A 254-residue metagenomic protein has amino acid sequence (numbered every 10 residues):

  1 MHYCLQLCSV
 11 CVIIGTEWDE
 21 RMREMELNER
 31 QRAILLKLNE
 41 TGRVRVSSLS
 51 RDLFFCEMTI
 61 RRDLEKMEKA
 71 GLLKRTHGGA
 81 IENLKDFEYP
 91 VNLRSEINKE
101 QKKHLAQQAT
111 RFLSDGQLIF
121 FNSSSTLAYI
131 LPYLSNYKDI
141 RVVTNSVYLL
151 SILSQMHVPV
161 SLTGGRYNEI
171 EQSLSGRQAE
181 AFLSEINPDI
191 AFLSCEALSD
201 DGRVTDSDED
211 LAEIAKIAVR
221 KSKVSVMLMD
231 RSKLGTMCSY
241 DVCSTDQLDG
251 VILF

Functional and structural regions predicted by a protein language model:
M1-E24: Short, intrinsically disordered or compositionally biased N-terminal tails of bacterial proteins
W18-D19, R23-S47, R51-D52, M58-S123 (+2 more regions): HTH-adjacent hinge/linker in prokaryotic transcriptional regulators
R23-E26, L36, V46-S47, S151-F254: Conserved phosphate- and dinucleotide-binding cores of soluble alpha/beta proteins, encompassing both enzyme active
M25, E29, L93-E100, H104 (+9 more regions): Residues at secondary-structure transition points
E68, A128, D200-D201: Short glycine-rich, flexible loops that bind phosphorylated cofactors or substrates
I119-F121, R141-N145, M227-L228, G250-F254: Short, hydrophobic beta-strand segments that form beta-sheet elements in well-ordered domains
